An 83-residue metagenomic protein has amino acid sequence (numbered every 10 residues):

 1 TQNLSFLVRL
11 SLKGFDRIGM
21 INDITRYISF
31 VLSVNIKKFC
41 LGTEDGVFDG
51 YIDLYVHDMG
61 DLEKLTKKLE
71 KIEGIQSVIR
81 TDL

Functional and structural regions predicted by a protein language model:
T1-L83: A conserved regulatory-domain signal marking ACT and ACT-like small-molecule sensing domains and adjacent regulatory
